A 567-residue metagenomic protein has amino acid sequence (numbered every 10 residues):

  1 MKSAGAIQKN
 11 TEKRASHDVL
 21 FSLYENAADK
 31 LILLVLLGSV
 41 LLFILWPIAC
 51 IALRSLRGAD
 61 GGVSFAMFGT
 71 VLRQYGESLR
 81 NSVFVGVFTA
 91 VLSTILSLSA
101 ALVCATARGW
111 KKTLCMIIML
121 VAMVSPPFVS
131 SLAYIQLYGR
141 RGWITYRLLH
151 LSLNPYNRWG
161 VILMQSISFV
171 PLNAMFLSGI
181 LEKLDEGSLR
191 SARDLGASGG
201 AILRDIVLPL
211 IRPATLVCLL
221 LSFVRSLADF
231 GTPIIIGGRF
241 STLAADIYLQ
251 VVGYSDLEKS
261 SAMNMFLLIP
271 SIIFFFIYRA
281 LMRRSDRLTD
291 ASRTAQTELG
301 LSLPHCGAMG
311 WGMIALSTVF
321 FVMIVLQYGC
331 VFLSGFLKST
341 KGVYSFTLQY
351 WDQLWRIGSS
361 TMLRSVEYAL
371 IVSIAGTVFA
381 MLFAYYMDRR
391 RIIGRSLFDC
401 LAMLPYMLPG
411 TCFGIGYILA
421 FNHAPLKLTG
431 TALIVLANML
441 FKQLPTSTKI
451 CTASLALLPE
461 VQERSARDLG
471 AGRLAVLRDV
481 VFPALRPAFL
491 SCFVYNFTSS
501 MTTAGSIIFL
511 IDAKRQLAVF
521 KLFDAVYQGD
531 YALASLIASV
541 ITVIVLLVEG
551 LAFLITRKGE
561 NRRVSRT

Functional and structural regions predicted by a protein language model:
M1-V35, A280-T318, L551-T567: Transmembrane alpha-helical segments of polytopic membrane transport and secretion proteins
L20, V63-L72, F346-W355: A short amphipathic helical element positioned immediately N-terminal to and/or at the very start of a transmembrane
A28-A59, V71-E182, L210-G231, A262-A280 (+5 more regions): Membrane-water interface segments at the C-terminal ends of transmembrane alpha-helices in multi-pass inner-membrane
L195-A197, P209, L469-A471, P483: Glycine/proline-centered hinge or cleavage motifs at structural transition points of membrane proteins
S198, D286-L303, T340-L354: Juxtamembrane inter-helical linkers in multi-pass membrane proteins
F230-Y254, S339-V343, A504-Y531, S565-T567: Glycine-rich helix-loop "coupling/hinge" segments at transmembrane-helix boundaries in multipass transporters
A245-P270: Helix-loop-helix hairpin linking two adjacent transmembrane segments in secondary transporters
